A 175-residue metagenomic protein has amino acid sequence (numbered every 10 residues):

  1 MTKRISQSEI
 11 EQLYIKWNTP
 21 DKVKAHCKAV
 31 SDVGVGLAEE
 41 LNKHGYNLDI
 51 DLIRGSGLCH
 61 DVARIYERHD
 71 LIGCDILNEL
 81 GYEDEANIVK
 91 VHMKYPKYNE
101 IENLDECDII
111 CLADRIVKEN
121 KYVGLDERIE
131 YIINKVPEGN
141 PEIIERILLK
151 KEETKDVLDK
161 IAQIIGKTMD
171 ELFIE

Functional and structural regions predicted by a protein language model:
M1-S8, E171-E175: Short, Lys/Arg-enriched, disordered terminal segments
I5, A25, G45-D49, R68 (+2 more regions): Alpha-helix N-cap and coil->helix boundary residues
I5-P20: Generic N-terminal amphipathic, Lys/Arg-enriched alpha-helix
I10, E85-A86: Hydrophobic side chains within well-formed alpha-helices
K16-H44, C59, E100-E175: Divalent metal-dependent phosphate-bond-processing catalytic cores, especially two-metal-ion Mg2+/Mn2+ enzymes that act
T19, Y82, K94-Y95, E138: Residue-level marker of structural boundaries
V30-G34, L48-H69, G73-L80, A86-P96: His-Asp-centered metal-binding catalytic motifs of divalent-metal-dependent phosphohydrolases/nucleases
H69-G73, E85, D105-D108, L125: Amphipathic alpha-helical interface surfaces
